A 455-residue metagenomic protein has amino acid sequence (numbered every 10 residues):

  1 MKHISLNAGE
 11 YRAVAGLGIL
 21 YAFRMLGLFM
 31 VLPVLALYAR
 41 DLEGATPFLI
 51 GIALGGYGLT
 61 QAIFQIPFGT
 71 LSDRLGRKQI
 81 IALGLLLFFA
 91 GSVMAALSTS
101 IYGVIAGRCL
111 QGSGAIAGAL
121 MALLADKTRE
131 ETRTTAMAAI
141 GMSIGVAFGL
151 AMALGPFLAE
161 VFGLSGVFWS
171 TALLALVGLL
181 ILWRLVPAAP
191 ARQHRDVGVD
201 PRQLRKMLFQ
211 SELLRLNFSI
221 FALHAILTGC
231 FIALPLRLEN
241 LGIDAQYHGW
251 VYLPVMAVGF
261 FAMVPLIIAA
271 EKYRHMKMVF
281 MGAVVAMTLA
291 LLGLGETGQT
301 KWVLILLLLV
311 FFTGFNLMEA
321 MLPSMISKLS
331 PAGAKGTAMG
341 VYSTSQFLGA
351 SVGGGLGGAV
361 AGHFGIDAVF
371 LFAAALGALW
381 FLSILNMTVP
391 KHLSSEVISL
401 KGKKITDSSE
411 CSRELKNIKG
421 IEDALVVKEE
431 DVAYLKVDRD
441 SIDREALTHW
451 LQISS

Functional and structural regions predicted by a protein language model:
K2-E10, P187-N217: Juxtamembrane intracellular "pre-TM" segments in multi-pass secondary transporters
G58-I66, F148-G149, M256-V264, A350-S351: Residue-level signature of mid-helix packing/kink "hotspots" within the transmembrane helices of 12-pass Major
I63-T99: Conserved MFS/SLC helix-loop-helix module at the cytosolic interface between two early adjacent transmembrane helices
Q65-G76, A262-H275: Helix-to-loop junctions at the C-terminal end of transmembrane segments in multipass secondary transporters
R74-G84, K272-V284: Cytoplasmic membrane-interface "Motif A"-like loop-to-helix N-cap segments of 12-TM Major Facilitator Superfamily
G107-I144: Cytoplasmic helix-loop-helix junction between adjacent transmembrane helices in 12-TM secondary transporters
I140-W183, I366-D367: Helix-loop-helix hairpin linking two adjacent transmembrane segments in secondary transporters
L173-A191, W380-T388: C-terminal membrane-cytosol helix-exit motif in multi-pass small-molecule transporters
